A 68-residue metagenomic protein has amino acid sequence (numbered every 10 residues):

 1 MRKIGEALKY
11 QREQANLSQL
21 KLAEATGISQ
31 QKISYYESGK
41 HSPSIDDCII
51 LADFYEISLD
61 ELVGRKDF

Functional and structural regions predicted by a protein language model:
M1-K3, H41: A detector for short, charged/polar N-terminal pre-domain segments
E6-A25, I50: Short basic helix-loop element that most often maps to the first helix and adjoining turn of HTH DNA-binding modules
L8, L22-A23, I33-Y36, L62: Conserved hydrophobic/aromatic packing and binding residues within compact polymer-binding modules
G27-S42: Recognition helix of helix-turn-helix/homeodomain-like DNA-binding domains that insert into the DNA major groove
D46-E61: DNA major-groove recognition helix of helix-turn-helix/homeodomain DNA-binding modules
E61-F68: Short amphipathic recognition helices of helix-turn-helix/homeodomain-type DNA-binding modules
